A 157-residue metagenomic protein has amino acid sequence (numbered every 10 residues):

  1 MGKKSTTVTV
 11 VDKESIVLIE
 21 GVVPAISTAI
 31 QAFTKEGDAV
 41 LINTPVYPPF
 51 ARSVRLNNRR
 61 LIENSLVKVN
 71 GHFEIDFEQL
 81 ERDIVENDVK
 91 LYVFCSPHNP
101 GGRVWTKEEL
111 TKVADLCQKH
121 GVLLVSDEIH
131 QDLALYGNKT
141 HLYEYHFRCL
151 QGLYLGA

Functional and structural regions predicted by a protein language model:
M1-D115, D132-L133, K139-L150: Conserved core of the PLP fold type I
L41, L123-L124: A short beta-strand/loop micro-motif in the catalytic core of glycosyltransferases that engages the nucleotide-sugar
V93, G121-V122: Hydrophobic/aromatic side chains embedded in well-ordered alpha-helices
V122, H130, H146-A157: Active-site PLP-lysine loop of aminotransferase-like
